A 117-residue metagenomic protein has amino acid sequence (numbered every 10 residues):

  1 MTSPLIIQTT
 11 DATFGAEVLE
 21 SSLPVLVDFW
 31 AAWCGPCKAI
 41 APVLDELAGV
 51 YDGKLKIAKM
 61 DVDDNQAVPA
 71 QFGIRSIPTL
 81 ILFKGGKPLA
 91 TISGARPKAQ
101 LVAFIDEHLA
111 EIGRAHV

Functional and structural regions predicted by a protein language model:
M1-L26, W30-K56, D63-R114: Proteins that catalyze or organize thiol-disulfide redox chemistry and the adjacent proteostasis machinery handling
